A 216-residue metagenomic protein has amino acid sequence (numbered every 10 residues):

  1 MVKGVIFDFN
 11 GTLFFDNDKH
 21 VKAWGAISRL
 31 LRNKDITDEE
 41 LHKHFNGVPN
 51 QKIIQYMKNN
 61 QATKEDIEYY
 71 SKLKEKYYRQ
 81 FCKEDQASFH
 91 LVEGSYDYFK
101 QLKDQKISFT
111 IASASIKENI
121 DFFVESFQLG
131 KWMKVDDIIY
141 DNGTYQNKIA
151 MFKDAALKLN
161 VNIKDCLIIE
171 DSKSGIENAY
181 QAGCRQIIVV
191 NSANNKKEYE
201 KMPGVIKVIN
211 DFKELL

Functional and structural regions predicted by a protein language model:
M1-K3, K117, F122-L216: Asp-based, Mg2+/Mn2+-dependent phosphohydrolase catalytic module
V2-E93: N-terminal helical cap/lid subdomain that shapes the substrate entry/recognition surface in HAD-like hydrolases
L13, F109, I168-I169: Conserved SAM-binding loop
K19, F45-V48, H90-G94, S115 (+3 more regions): Short beta->alpha linker loops
K22-A26, K52-Y56, L73, D97 (+4 more regions): Alpha-helical elements of Rossmann-like donor-binding domains used by nucleotide-donor carbohydrate transfer enzymes
A62, I107, C184-R185: Short phosphate-binding/catalytic loops that engage adenosine nucleotides
S95-E125, A179: Substrate-recognition element of Asp-dependent hydrolases with the DxDx(T/V) motif
